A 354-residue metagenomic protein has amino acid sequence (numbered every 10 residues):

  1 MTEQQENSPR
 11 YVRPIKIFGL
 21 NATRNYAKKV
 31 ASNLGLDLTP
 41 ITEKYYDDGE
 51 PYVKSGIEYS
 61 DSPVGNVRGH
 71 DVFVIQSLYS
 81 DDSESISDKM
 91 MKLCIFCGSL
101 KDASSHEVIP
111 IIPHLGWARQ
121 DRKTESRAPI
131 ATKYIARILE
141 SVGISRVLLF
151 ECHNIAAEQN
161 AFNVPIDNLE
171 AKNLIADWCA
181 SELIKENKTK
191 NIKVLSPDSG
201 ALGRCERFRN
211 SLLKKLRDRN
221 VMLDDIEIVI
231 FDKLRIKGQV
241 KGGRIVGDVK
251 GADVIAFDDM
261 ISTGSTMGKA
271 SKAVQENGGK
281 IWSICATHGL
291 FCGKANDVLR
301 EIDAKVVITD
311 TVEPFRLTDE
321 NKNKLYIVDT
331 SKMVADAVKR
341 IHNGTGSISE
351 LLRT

Functional and structural regions predicted by a protein language model:
M1-T354: PRPP-associated nucleotide enzymes
